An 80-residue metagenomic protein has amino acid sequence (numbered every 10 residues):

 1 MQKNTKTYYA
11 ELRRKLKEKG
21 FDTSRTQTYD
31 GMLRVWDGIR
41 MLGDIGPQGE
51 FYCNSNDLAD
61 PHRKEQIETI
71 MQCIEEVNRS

Functional and structural regions predicted by a protein language model:
M1-K3, E75-S80: Short intrinsically disordered terminal tails
M1-Y29, P61-K64: Negatively charged, low-complexity tracts enriched in Asp/Glu with abundant Ser/Thr
R13-K17, E68-N78: Residue-level detector of alpha-helical secondary structure
R14, E18, V35, D44-P47 (+1 more regions): Generic detector of low-complexity/intrinsically disordered segments and short hydrophobic N-terminal stretches
R25-R40: Ser/Thr-rich, low-complexity intrinsically disordered terminal regions
R40-Q66: Intrinsically disordered, low-complexity regulatory segments enriched in Ser/Thr/Pro and charged residues
